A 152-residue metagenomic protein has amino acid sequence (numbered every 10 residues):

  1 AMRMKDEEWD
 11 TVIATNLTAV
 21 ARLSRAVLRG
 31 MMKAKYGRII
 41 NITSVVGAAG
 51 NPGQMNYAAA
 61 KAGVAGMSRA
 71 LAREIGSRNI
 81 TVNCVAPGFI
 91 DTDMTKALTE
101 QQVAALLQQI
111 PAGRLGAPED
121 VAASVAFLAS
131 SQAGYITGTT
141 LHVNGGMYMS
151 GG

Functional and structural regions predicted by a protein language model:
A1, K5-I13, T95, L106: Substrate-binding pocket helix/loop in short-chain dehydrogenase/reductase
M2, A49-M55, S77-R78, G113 (+1 more regions): Active-site loop immediately N-terminal to the catalytic Tyr-X3-Lys motif of short-chain dehydrogenase/reductase
S24, A60, S68: Active-site helix of classical SDR
R29, R73-S77, G134: Alpha-helical segment proximal to the catalytic Tyr-Lys
S44: Residue(s) in the substrate-gating loop at a strand-loop-helix junction that position the organic substrate next
A49-P52, A126, T137-G152: Short C-terminal tail/terminal secondary-structure segment of NAD(P)H-dependent dehydrogenase/reductase domains
I110-V121, Q132: A conserved structural motif in NAD(P)-dependent oxidoreductases
